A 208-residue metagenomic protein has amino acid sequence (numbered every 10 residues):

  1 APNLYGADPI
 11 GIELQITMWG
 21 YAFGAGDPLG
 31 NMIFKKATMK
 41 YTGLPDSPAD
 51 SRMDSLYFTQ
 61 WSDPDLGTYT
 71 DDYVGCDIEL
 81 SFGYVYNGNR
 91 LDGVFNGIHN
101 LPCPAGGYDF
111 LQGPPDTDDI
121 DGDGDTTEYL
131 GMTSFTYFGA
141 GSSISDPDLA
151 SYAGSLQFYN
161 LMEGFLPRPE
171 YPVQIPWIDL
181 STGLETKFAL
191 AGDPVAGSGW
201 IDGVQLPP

Functional and structural regions predicted by a protein language model:
A1-P208: Extracellular/surface-associated beta-sandwich interaction domains
